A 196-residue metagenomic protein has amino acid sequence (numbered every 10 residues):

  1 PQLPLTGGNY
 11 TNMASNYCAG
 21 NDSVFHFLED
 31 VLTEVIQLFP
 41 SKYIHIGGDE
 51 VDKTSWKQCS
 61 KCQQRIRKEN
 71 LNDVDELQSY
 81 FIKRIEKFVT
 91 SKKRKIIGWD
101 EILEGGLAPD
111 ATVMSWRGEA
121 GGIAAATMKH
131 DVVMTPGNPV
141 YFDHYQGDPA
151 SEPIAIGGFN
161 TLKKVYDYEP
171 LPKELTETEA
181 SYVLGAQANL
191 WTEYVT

Functional and structural regions predicted by a protein language model:
P1-H26, T54-D75, S79: Aromatic- and acidic-residue-enriched carbohydrate-binding clefts of CAZyme catalytic domains
N16-G47: An active-site-proximal structural segment forming one wall of the substrate-binding cleft that immediately precedes
L28-I36, I82-E86, G122: Generic structural signal for well-ordered alpha-helices, preferentially at hydrophobic/aromatic core positions
L38, R84-K92, A124, M128: Alpha-helical structural signal in soluble globular domains
I44-T54, W99, W191-T192: Short acidic/histidine-rich active-site segments
I46, V89, V113: Conserved, mostly hydrophobic/aromatic
Y80, K87-I96, E101-I102: Carbohydrate-binding surfaces of carbohydrate-active enzymes
K95-E101, G106-A111, R117-T196: Flexible, acidic glycine-rich loops studded with aromatic residues
